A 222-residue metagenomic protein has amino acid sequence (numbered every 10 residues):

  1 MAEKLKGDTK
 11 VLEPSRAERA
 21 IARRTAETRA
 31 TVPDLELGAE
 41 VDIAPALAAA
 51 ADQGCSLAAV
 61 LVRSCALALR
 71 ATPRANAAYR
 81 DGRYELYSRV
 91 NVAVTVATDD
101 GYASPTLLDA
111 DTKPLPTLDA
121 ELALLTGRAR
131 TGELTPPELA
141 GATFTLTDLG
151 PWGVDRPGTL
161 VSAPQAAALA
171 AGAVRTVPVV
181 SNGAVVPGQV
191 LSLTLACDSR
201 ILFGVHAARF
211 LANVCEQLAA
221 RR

Functional and structural regions predicted by a protein language model:
M1-R222: C-terminal catalytic/motor cores of large multi-domain enzyme assemblies
